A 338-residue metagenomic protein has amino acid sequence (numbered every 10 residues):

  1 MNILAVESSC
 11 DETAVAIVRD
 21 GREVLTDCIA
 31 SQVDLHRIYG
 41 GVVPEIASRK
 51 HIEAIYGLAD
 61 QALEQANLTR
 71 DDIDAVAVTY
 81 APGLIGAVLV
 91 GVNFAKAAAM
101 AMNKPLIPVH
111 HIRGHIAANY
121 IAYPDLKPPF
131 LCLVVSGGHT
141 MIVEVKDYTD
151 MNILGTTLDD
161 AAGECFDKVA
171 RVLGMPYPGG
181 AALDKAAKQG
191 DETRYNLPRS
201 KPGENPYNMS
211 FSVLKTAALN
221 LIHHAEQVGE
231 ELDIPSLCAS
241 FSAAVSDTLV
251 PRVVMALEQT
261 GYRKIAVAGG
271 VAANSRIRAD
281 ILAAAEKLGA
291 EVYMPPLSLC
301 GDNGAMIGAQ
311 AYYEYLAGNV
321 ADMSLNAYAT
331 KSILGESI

Functional and structural regions predicted by a protein language model:
M1, V109-L131, Q310: Conserved phosphate-binding catalytic cores of ATP/NTP-utilizing and phosphoryl-transfer enzymes
N2-P82, H115: N-terminal beta-alpha supersecondary unit
T13-V18, C132, T140-E144: Short beta-strand scaffold segments in enzyme catalytic cores
V78-M102, I121, S275-A283: Short Gly/Thr/Asp-enriched flexible loops that form oxyanion-binding sites at enzyme active sites
P108-V109, I265, L282-I307: Conserved phosphate-binding/catalytic loops in two-lobed NTP-binding clefts
P124, D147-D191, K215-A225: Glycine-rich phosphate-binding loop plus the immediately following alpha-helix
K185-I265, N274-L288, Y315-G318, G335-I338: A contiguous, well-structured pocket-lining segment that forms one wall/lid of small-molecule binding clefts in soluble
P295-I333: Glycine-rich phosphate-binding/hydrolytic loop that grips phosphoryl groups
